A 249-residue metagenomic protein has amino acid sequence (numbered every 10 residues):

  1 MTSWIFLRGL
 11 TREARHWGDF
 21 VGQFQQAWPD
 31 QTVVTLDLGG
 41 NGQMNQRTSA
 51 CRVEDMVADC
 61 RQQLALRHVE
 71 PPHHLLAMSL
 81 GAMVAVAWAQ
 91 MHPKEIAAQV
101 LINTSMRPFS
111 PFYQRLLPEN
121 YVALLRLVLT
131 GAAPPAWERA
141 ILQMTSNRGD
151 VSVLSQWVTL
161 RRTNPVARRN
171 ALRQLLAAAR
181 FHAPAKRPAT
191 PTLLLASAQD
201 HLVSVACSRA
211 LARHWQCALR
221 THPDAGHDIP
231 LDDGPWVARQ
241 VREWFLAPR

Functional and structural regions predicted by a protein language model:
M1-Q46: Conserved HGGG/HGGXW glycine-rich cap/lid loop of the alpha/beta-hydrolase fold
T32-L76: Active-site loop/oxyanion-hole signature of alpha/beta-hydrolase fold enzymes
A77-G81, A85: Gly/Ala-rich beta-loop-alpha elbow adjacent to hydrolase catalytic centers
Q90-M91, A98-V128: Flexible "cap/lid" loop of the alpha/beta hydrolase fold
A132-A185: Conserved alpha/beta-hydrolase catalytic His-Asp/Glu region
P188, L194-A196, D200: Short beta-strand/loop motif that positions the catalytic acidic residue of the alpha/beta-hydrolase fold
H201-C207: Conserved alpha/beta-hydrolase "acid-adjacent" motif
A225-A238: Catalytic histidine-centered segment of alpha/beta-hydrolase-like enzymes
